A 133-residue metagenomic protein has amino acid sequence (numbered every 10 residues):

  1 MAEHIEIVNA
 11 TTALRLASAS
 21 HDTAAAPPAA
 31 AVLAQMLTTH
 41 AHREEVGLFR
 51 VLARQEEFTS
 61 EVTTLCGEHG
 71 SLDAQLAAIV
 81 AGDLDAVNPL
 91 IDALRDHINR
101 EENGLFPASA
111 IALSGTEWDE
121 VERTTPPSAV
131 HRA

Functional and structural regions predicted by a protein language model:
M1-A133: Small-residue-biased structural context
